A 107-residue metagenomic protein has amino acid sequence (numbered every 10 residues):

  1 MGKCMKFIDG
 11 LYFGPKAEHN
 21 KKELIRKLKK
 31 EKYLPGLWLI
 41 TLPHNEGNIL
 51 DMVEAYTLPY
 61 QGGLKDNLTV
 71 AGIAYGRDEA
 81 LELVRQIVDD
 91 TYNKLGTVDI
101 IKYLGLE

Functional and structural regions predicted by a protein language model:
M1, G14-E18, L42, I73 (+1 more regions): Intrinsic-disorder-associated interaction segments
G2-L28: Negatively charged, low-complexity tracts enriched in Asp/Glu with abundant Ser/Thr
D9, I25-R26, L50-V53, L81-V88 (+1 more regions): Generic detector of well-ordered alpha-helical segments enriched in charged/polar residues, highlighting helical
R26, Q61-G63, G105: Hydrophobic alpha-helical segments, principally membrane-spanning helices and signal/leader peptides
K30-L34, G76: Short acidic/polar alpha-helix capping motifs at helix-coil junctions
Y33-L68: Short aromatic-glycine-(Arg/Gly/Cys) micro-motifs in beta-strand/loop hairpins
K65-E107: Short, compact, well-ordered microdomains
